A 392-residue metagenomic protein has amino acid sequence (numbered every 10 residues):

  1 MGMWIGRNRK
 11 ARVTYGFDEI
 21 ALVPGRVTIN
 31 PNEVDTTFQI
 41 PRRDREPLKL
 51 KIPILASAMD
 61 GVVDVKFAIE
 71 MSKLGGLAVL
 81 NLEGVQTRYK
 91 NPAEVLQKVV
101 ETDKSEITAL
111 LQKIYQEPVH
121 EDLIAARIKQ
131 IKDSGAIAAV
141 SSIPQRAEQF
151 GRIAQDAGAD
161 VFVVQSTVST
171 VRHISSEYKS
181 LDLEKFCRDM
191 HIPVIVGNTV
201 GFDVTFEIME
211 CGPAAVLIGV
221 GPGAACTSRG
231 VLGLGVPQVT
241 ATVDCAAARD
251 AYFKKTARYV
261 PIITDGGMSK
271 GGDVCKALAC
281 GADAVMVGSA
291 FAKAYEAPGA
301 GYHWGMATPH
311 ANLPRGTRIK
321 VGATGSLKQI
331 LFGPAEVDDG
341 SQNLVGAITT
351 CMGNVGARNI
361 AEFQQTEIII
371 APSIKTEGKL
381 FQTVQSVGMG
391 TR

Functional and structural regions predicted by a protein language model:
M1-A247, Y252-K255, P261, F291 (+1 more regions): Active-site entrance/lid segments in N-terminal catalytic domains of soluble metabolic enzymes
M1-T28, Y115-K129, G233-T264, S269-R392: Alpha/beta catalytic cores of nucleotide-metabolism and tRNA/nucleoside-modifying enzymes
